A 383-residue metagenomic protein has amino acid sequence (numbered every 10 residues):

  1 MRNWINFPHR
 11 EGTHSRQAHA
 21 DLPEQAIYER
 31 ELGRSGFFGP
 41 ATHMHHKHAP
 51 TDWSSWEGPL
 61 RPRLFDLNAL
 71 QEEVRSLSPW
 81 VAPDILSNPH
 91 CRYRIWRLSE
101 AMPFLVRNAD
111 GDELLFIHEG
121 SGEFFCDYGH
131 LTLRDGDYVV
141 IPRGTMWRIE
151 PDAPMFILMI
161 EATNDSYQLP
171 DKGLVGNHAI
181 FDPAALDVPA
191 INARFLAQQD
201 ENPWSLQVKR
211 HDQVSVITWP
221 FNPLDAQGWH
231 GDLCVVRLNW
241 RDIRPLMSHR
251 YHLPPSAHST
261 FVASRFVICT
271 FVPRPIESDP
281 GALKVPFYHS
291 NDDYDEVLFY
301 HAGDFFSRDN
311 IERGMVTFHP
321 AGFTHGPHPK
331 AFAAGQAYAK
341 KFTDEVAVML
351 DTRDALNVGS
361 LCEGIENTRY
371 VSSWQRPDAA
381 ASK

Functional and structural regions predicted by a protein language model:
M1-K383: Jelly-roll (double-stranded beta-helix
